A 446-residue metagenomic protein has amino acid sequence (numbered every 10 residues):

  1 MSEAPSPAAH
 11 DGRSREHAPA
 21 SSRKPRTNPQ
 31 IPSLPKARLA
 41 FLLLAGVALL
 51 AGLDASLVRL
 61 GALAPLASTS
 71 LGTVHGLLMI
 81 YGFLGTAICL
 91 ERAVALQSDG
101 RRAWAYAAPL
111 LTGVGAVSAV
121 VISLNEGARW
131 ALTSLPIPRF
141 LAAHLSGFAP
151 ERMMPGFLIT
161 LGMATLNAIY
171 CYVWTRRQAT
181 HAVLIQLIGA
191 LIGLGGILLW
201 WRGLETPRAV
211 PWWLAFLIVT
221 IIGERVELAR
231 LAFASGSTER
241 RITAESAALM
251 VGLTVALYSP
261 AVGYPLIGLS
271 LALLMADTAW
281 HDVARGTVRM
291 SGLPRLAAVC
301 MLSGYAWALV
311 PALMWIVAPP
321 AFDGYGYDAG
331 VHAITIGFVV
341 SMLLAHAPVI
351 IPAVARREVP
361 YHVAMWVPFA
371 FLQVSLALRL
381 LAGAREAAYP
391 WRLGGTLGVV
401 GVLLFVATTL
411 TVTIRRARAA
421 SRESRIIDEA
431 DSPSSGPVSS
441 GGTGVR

Functional and structural regions predicted by a protein language model:
S2-H10, E16-R446: Hydrophobic alpha-helical transmembrane segments of multi-pass integral membrane proteins
